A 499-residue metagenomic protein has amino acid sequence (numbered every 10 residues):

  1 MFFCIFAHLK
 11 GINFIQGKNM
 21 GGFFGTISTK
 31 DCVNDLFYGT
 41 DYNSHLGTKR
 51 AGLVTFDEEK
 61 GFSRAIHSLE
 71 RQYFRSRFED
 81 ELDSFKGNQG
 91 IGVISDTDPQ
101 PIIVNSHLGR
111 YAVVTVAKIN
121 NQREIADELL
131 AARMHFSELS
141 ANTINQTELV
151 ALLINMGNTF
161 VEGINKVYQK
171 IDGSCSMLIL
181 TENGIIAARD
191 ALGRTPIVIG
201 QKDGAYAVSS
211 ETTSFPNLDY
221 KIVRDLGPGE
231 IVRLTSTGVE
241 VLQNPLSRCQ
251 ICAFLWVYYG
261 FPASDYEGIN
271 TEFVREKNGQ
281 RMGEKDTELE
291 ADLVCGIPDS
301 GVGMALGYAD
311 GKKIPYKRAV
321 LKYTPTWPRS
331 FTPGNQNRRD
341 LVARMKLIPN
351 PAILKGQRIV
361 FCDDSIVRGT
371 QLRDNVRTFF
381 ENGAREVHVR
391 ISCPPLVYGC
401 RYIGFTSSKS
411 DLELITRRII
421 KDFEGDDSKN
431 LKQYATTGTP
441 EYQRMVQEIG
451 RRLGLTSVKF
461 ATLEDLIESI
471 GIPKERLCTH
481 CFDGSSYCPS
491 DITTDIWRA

Functional and structural regions predicted by a protein language model:
M1-A7: Hydrophobic alpha-helical signal peptides and transmembrane signal-/tail-anchor segments that drive secretory-pathway
I5, N13-P228, R233-D292, I297 (+1 more regions): Conserved short alpha-helical segments that host acidic/polar catalytic motifs at enzyme active sites
D31-V33, N121, R194-T195, F215-P216 (+6 more regions): Flexible loop/turn segments at secondary-structure boundaries
S140-E148, Y316-R329, D422-K429, S457-I470: A conserved beta-strand->alpha-helix junction
E182, D190-A191, D299, L321-K322 (+1 more regions): An acidic- and aromatic-residue-enriched active-site/binding cleft used to recognize and process polar
N183-G184, D219-D225, V376-A499: PRPP-dependent phosphoribosyltransferase catalytic core
V294, G301-Y308, K312, Y316 (+1 more regions): Extended, hydrophobic alpha-helical segments in both membrane/secreted and soluble proteins
K313-I359, G369, V397-K409: Short, glycine/charge-rich flexible loops or terminal/linker lids adjacent to PRPP-binding catalytic cores
